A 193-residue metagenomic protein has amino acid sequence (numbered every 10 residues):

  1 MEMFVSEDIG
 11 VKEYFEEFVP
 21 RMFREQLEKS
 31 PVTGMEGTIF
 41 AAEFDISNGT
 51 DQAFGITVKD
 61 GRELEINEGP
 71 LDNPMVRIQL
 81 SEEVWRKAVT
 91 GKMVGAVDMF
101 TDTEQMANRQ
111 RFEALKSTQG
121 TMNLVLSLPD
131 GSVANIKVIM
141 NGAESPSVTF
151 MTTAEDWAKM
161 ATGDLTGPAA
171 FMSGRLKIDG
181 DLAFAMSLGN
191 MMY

Functional and structural regions predicted by a protein language model:
M1-Y193: Feature captures hydrophobic
